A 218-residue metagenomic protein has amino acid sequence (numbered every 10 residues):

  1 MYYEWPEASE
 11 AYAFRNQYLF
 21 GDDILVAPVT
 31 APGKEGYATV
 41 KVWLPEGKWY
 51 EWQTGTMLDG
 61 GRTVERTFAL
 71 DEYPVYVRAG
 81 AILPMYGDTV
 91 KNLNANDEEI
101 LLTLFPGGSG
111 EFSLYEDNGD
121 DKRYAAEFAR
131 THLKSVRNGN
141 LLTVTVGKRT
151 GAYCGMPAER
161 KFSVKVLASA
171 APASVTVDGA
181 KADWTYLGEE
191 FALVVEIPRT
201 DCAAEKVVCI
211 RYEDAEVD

Functional and structural regions predicted by a protein language model:
M1-T143, G147-P172: Catalytic core of carbohydrate-active enzymes
M57-D59, A173-T176, A180-W184: Surface-exposed loop/edge segments in extracytoplasmic proteins
V75, V177-A180, A215-V217: Exposed regions on extracellular, virion, or secretory-pathway luminal proteins
Y76-R78, L133, W184, V207-Y212: Short beta-strand element of the conserved SAM-dependent methyltransferase core
A170-G179, A204-R211: A short amphipathic beta-strand at an alpha->beta junction
D178-A203: Extracellular/luminal ectodomains and secreted, surface-exposed scaffolds of diverse proteins
P198-D218: Surface-exposed interaction regions enriched in Ser/Thr/Asp/Glu that occur as long low-complexity tracts or repetitive
